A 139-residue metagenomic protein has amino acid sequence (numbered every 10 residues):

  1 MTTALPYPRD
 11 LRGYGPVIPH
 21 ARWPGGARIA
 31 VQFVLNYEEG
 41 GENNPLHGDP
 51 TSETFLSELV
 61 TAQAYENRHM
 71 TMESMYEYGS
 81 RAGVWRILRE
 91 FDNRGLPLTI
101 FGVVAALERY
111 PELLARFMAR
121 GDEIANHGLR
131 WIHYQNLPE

Functional and structural regions predicted by a protein language model:
T2-E139: Catalytic alpha-helical scaffold of carbohydrate-active enzymes acting on polysaccharides/glycoconjugates
